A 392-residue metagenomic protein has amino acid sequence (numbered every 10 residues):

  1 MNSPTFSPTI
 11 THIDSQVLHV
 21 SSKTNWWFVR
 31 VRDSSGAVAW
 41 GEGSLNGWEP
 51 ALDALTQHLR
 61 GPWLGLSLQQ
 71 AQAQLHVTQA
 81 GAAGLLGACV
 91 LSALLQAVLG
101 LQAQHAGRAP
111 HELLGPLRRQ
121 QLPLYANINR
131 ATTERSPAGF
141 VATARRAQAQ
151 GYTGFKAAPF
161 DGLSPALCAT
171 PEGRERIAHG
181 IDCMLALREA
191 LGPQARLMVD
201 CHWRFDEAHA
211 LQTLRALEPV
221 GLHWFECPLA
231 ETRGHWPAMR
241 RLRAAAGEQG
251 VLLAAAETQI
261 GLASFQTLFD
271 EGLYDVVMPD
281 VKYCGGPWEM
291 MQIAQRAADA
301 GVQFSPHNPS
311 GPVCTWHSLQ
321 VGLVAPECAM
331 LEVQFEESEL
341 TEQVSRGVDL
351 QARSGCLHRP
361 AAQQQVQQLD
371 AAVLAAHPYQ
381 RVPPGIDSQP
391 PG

Functional and structural regions predicted by a protein language model:
N2-W40, S44, A51, S338-T341: Structured beta-strand/loop patches that form or line metal/cofactor-binding pockets in enzymes
R32-R108: Metal- or metallocofactor-binding catalytic centers and their adjacent structured scaffolds across diverse enzyme
G36, L94, G107, F155 (+6 more regions): Conserved, mostly hydrophobic/aromatic
G41, L124-A126, T153-A157, A195-C201 (+5 more regions): Hydrophobic faces of well-ordered beta-strands that scaffold small-molecule active sites in alpha/beta enzyme cores
L66, G221, T232-Q365: Shared catalytic-loop signature of beta/alpha-barrel
L95-T133: Glycine-rich, aromatic-flanked loop segments that form ligand/cofactor-binding clefts across common enzyme folds
Q121, Y125, N129-R243: Metal-dependent enolase-superfamily TIM-barrel catalytic cores that perform enediolate-based chemistry
Q363-G392: Extended hydrophobic packing segments that form well-structured cores
